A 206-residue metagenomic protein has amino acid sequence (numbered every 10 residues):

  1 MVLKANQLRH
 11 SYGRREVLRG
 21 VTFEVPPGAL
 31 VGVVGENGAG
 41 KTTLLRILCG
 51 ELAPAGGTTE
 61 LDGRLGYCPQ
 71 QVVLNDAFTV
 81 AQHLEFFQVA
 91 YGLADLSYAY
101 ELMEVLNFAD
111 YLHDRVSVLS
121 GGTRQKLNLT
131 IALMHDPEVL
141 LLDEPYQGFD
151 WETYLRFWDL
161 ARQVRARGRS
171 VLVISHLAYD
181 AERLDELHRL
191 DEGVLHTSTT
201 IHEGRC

Functional and structural regions predicted by a protein language model:
L3-A5, L18-G20: Conserved structural motif at the start of ABC-family nucleotide-binding domains
V34-E36: The feature captures the beta-strand-to-loop junction immediately N-terminal to the Walker
C49: Helix-to-loop junction immediately C-terminal to a conserved catalytic motif
Q71, D76-A90: Q-loop/switch helix immediately C-terminal to the Walker
E85, L96-Y111: Conserved ABC ATPase "signature" region
R115-G122: Conserved ABC ATPase signature
L140-E144: Catalytic Walker B motif of ABC-type/P-loop ATPase nucleotide-binding domains
